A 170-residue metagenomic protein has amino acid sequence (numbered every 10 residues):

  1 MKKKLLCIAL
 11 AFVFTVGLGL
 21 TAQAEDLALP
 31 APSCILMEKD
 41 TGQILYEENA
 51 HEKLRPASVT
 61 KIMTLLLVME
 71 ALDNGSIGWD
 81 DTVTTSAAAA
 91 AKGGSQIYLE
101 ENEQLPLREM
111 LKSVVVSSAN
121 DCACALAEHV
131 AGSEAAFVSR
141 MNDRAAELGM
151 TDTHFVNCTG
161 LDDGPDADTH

Functional and structural regions predicted by a protein language model:
M1-K2, M37: Intrinsically disordered, low-complexity sequence elements enriched in Ser/Thr/Gly/Pro
K2-A24: Sec-dependent N-terminal signal peptides of Gram-positive bacterial secreted proteins and lipoproteins
A22-H170: Active-site-adjacent loops and short helices of periplasmic peptidoglycan-processing enzymes
